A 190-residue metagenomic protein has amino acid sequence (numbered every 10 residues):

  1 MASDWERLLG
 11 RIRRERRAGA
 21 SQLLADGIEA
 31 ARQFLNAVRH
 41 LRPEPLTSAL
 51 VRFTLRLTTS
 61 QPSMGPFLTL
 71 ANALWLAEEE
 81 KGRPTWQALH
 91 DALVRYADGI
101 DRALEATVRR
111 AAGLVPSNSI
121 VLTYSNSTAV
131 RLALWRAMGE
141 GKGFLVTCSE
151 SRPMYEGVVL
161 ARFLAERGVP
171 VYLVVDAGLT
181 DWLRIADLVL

Functional and structural regions predicted by a protein language model:
M1-H90: Long amphipathic alpha-helical segments
I28, Y124-S125: Short beta-strand segments
H90-D98: Short glycine/proline- and acidic residue-enriched helix-loop micro-motifs that form flexible lids or anion-recognition
G99-P116: A short, well-structured juxtamembrane/interface segment
N118-S119, F144: Nucleotide donor/acceptor-binding cores
S127-G139: Histidine-anchored nucleotide/phosphate-binding helix
G139-G141, S149-V189: Conserved phosphate- and dinucleotide-binding cores of soluble alpha/beta proteins, encompassing both enzyme active
